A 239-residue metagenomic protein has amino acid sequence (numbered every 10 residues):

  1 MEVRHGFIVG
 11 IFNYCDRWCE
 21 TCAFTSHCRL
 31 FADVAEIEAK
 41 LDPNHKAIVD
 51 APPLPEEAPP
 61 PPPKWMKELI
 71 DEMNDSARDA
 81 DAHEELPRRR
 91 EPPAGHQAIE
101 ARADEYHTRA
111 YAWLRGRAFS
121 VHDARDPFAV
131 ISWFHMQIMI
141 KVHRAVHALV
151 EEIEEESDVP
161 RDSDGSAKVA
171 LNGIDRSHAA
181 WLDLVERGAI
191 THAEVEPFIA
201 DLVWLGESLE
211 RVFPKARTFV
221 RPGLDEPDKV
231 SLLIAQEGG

Functional and structural regions predicted by a protein language model:
M1-K64: N-terminal cysteine/histidine-rich coordination modules
G6-V9, N13-D16, P60, Q97 (+2 more regions): Short, solvent-exposed segments of well-ordered alpha helices
F31, M73, W181-L184: Generic structural signal for hydrophobic core residues of well-folded globular domains
P63-R161: Charged linear interaction tracts used for macromolecular binding and regulation
A124-W204: Conserved binding-pocket/active-site segment within a compact domain
A179-G239: Charge-dense, extended regions
